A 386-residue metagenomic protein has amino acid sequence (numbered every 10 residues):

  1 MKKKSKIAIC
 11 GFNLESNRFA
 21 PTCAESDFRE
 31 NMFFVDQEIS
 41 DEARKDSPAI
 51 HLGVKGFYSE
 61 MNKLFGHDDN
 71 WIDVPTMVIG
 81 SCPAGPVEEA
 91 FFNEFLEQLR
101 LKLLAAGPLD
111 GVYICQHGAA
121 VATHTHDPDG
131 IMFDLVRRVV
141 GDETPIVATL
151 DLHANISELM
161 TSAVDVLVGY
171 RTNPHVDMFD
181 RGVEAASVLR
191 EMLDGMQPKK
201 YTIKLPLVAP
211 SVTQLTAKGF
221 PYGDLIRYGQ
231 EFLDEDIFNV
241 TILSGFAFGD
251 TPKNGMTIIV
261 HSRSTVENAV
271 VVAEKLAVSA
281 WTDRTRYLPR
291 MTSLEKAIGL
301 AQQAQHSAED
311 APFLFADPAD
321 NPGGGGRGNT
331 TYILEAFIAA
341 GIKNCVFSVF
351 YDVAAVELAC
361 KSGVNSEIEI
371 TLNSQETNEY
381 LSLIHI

Functional and structural regions predicted by a protein language model:
K2-E60: N-terminal amphipathic/basic leader segments beginning at the initiator methionine
A8-E15, F19, R29, P83 (+5 more regions): Active-site histidine-anchored catalytic micro-motif
Y58-L64, D68-L103: Low-complexity, highly charged intrinsically disordered N-terminal segments that act as targeting/localization
E60, D194-L300: Accessory alpha-helical/coil subdomains and C-terminal extensions that flank or cap enzyme catalytic cores
G66, L104, R138-G141, G169-T172 (+7 more regions): Generic secondary-structure signature for well-ordered alpha-helical cores
T123-P128, L215-G219, Q302-H306, P322-L334 (+1 more regions): Short glycine/threonine-rich loop-to-helix capping motif typified by GTGT followed within a few residues by an Asp-Pro
I370-S382: Phosphate/diphosphate-binding loops
I384-I386: Conserved small/polar residues in nucleotide/adenosyl-binding loops
